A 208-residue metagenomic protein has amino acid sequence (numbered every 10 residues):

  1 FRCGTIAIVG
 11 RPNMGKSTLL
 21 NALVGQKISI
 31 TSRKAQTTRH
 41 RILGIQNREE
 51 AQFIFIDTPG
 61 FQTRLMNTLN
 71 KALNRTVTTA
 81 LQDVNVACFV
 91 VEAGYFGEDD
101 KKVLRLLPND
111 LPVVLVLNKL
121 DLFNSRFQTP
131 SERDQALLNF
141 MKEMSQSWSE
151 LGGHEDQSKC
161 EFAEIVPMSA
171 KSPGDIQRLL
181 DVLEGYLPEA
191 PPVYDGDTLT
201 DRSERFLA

Functional and structural regions predicted by a protein language model:
F1-L81, V86: Conserved G1/Walker A P-loop phosphate-binding module
A7, N21, H40, G44 (+7 more regions): Solvent-exposed alpha-helical segments within well-ordered globular domains of core cellular machineries
Q26, I45-E49, F61, A80-A87 (+5 more regions): Conserved, well-folded catalytic cores of nucleic-acid-processing and energy-transducing macromolecular machines
A35-T37, P59-Q62, A93-G97, K119-F123 (+1 more regions): Conserved nucleotide-binding/hydrolysis micro-motifs of P-loop NTPases
F55, F89, L115-L117: Structural beta-sheet core signal
F96-D110: Amphipathic helical hotspot of TIR/SEFIR-family domains
P112-V114, D121-S203: Canonical P-loop GTPase G-domain recognition
R205-A208: Conserved catalytic-core segments of large NTP-driven translation/proteostasis enzymes
